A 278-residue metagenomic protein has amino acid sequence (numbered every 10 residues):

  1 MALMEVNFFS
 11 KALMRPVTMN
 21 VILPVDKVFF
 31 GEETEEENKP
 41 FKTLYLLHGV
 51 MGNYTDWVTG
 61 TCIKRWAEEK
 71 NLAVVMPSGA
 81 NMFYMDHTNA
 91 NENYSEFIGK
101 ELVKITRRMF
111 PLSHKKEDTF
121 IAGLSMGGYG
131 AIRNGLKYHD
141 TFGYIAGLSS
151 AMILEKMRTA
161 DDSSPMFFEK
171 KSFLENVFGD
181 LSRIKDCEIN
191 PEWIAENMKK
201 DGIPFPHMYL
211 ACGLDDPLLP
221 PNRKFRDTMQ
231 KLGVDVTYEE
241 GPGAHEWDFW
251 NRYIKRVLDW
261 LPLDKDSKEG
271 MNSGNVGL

Functional and structural regions predicted by a protein language model:
M1-L278: Non-catalytic cap/lid and distal C-terminal segments of serine-dependent acyl enzymes
